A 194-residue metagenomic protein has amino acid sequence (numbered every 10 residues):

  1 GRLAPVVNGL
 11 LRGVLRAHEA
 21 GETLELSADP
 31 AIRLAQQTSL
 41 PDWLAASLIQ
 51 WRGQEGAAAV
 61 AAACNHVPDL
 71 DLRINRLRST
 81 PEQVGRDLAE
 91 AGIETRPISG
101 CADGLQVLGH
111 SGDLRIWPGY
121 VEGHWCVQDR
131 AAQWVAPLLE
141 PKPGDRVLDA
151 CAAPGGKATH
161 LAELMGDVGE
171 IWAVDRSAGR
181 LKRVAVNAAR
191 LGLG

Functional and structural regions predicted by a protein language model:
G1-G194: S-adenosylmethionine
